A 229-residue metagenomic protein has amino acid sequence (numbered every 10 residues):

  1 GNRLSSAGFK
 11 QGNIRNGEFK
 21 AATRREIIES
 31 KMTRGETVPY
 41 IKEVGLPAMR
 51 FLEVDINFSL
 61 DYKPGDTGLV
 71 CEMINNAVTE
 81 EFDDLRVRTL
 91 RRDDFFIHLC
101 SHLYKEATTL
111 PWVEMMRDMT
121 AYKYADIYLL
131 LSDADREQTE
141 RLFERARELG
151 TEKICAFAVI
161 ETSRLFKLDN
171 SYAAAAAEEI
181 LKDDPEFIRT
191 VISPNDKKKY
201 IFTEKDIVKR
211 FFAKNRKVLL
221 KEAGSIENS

Functional and structural regions predicted by a protein language model:
N2-S229: Conserved NTP-donor binding/palm subdomain of two-metal-ion nucleotidyltransferases/polymerases, i.e., the charged
